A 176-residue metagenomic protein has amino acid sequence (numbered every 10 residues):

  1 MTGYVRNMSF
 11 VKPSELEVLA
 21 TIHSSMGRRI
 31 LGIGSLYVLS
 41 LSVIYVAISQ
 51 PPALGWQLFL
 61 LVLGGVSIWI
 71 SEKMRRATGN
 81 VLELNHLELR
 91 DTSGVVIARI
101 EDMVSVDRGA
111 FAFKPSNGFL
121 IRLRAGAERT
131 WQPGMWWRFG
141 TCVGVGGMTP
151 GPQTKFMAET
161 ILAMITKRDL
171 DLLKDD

Functional and structural regions predicted by a protein language model:
M1-Q50, C142, D176: N-terminal membrane-targeting/pre-transmembrane regions
L36-L41, L61-I68: Hydrophobic alpha-helical transmembrane segments of multipass integral membrane proteins
Q50-L63: Hydrophobic alpha-helical transmembrane segments
L63-D107: Conserved beta-hairpin
M74, V81, F111-F113, G134-W137: Short secondary-structure boundary/capping segments
L82, F119, V143: A broad, low-specificity signal marking well-ordered, structured residues that form hydrophobic/aromatic
V96-G126: Acidic, Ser/Thr-rich low-complexity segments on the non-lumenal side of membrane proteins
A125-D176: A membrane-cytosol interface segment of integral membrane proteins
